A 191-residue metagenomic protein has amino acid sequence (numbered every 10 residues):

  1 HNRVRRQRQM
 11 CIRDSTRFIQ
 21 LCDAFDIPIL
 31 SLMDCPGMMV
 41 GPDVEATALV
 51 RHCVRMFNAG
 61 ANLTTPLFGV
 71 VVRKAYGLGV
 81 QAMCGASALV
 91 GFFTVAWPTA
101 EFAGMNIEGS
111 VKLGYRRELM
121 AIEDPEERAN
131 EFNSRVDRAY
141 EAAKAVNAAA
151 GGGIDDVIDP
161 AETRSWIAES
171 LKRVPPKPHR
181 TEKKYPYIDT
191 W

Functional and structural regions predicted by a protein language model:
H1-I12: Single conserved hydrophobic/aromatic residue that forms the stacking wall/gate of nucleotide- or nucleobase-binding
R6, G37-G41, A75-V80, A103-G104 (+2 more regions): Flexible loop/turn segments at secondary-structure boundaries
R13-L21: P-loop NTPase nucleotide-binding module
A24-D43: Conserved structured catalytic cores and adjacent interaction surfaces of nucleotide-binding/hydrolyzing enzymes
P42-G91, A96: Phosphate/diphosphate-binding loops
A86-D124: Conserved P-loop NTPase
E108-W191: Amphipathic alpha-helical segments at domain termini/boundaries
